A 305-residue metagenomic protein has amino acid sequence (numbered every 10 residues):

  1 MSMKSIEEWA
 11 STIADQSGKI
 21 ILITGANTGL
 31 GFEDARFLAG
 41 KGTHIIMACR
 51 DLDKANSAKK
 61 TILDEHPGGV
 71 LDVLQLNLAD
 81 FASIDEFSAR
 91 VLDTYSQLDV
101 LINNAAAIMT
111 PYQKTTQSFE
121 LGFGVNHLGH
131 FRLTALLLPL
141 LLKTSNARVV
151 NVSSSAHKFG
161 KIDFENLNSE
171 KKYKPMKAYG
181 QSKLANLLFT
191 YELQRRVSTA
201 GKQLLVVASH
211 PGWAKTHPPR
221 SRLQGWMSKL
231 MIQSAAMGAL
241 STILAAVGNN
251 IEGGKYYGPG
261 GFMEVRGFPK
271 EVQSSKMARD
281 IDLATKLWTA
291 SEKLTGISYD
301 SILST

Functional and structural regions predicted by a protein language model:
S2-K4, W9-S11, V247, I251-T305: C-terminal tail/cap regions
S2-R220, L294-T305: Rossmann-fold NAD(P)H-dependent dehydrogenase/reductase core
R50, A79, I232-Q233, L240 (+1 more regions): Residue-level signal for the nucleotide or nucleotide-sugar donor/cofactor binding architecture
D80, N166, K229, V247-G248 (+1 more regions): Polar helix-capping/helix-linker motif
D85-S88, A235-A246, I281-W288: Short, amphipathic alpha-helical "lid/cap" segments that border enzyme active or binding sites
P175, Y179, M231, K276-D280: Alpha-helix initiation/capping motif
R196-S275: SDR active-site lid
